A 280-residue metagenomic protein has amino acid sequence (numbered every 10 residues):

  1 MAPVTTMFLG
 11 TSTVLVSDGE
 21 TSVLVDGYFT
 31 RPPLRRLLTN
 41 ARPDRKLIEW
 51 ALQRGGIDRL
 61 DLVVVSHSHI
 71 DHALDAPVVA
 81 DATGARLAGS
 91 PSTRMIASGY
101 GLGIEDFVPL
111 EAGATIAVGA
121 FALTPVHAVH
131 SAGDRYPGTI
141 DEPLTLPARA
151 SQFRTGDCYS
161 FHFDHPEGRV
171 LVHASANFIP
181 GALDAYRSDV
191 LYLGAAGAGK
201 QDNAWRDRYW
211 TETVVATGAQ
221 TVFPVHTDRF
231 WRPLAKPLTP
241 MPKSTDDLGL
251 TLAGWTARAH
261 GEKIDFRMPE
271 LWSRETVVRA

Functional and structural regions predicted by a protein language model:
A2-V4, S17-V23, T115-T124, D164-V170: Beta-strand-turn-beta hairpins that frame and shape the catalytic cleft of phosphate-ester-processing enzymes
S12-S17, Y159-F163: Short beta-strand scaffold segments in enzyme catalytic cores
T21-V65, L74-V78, A132-L146, N177-D184: Pre-active-site segment of Zn-dependent metallo-hydrolases
L24-D26, L60-S68, A88-P91, L171-A176 (+3 more regions): Active-site neighborhood of phospho(di)ester-bond hydrolases with catalytic His/Asp-centered motifs
P32, S68-A73, R94-A97, A114-I116 (+5 more regions): Active-site environment of divalent metal-dependent phosphoester hydrolases
A51-A117, F121-P137: Active-site HxH/HxHxD metal-binding segment of metal-dependent hydrolases
R86, S98-T115, T211-A280: Binuclear metal-ion centers of metallo-dependent hydrolases, dominated by the metallo-beta-lactamase
R149-A216: Active-site-proximal loop/helix segments of hydrolase catalytic cores
